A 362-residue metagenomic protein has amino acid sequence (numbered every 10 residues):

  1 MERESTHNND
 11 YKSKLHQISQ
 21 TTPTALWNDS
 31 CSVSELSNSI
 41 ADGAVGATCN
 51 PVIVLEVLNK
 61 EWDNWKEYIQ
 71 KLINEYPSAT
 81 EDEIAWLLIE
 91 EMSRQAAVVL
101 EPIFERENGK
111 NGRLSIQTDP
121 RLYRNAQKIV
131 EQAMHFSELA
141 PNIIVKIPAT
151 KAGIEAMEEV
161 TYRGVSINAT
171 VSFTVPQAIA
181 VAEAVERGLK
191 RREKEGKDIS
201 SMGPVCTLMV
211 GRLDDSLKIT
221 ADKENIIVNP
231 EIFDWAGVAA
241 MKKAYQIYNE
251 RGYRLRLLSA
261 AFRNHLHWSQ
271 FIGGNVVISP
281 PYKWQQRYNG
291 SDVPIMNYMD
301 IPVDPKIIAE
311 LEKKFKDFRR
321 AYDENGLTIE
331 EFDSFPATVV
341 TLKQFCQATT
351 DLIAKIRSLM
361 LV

Functional and structural regions predicted by a protein language model:
M1-S34, N38: N- or domain-start disorder-to-order transition segments that initiate the globular core
E2, A44, I53-L55, K60-A152 (+1 more regions): Active-site beta->alpha loop and helix N-cap motifs at the rims of alpha/beta catalytic domains
Q17-T21, S137-I143, E159-I167, I247-R254: Short, surface-exposed connector motifs at secondary-structure boundaries
T24-S30, V45-C49, G112-T118, I143-I147 (+4 more regions): Hydrophobic faces of well-ordered beta-strands that scaffold small-molecule active sites in alpha/beta enzyme cores
L36, A133, I154-M157, A178 (+1 more regions): Generic hydrophobic/aromatic pocket-lining and core-packing "Φ" positions
W62-L87, G164-N168, R191, T220-D234: Glycine-rich tight-turn/loop motif centered on a GG-T
S166-N297: Catalytic alpha/beta core domains of metabolic enzymes, predominantly
N297-V362: C-terminal extensions of enzymes
